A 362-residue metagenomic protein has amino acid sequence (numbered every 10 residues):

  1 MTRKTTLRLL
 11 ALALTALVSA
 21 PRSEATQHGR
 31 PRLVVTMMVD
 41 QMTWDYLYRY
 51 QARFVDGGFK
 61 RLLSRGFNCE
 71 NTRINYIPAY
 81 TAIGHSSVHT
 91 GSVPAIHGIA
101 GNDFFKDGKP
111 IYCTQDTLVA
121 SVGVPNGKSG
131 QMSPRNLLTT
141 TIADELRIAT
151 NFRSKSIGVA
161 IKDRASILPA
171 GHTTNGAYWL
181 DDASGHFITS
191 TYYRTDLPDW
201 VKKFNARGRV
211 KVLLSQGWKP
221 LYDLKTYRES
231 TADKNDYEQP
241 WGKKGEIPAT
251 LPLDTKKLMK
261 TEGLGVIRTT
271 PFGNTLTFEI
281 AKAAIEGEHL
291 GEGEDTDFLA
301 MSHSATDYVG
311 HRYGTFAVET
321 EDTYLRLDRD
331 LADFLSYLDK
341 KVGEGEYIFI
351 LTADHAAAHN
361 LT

Functional and structural regions predicted by a protein language model:
R8-L17: Bacterial N-terminal signal peptides
S23-A25: Boundary at the C-terminal end of the N-terminal hydrophobic targeting segment
R30-V35, R65-C69, I96, N151-S156 (+2 more regions): Loop/turn elements at helix/coil->beta-strand transitions in domains of secreted/extracellular proteins
M38, M42-Y46, V55-F59, G84-V88 (+7 more regions): Stable alpha-helical elements in mature extracytoplasmic
T43-Y50, T72-I74, G127-P134, L264-P271 (+1 more regions): Second-shell loop/turn segments in exported
L47-I96, K155-V159: Short, structured active-site-proximal loop/turn typified by the sulfatase FGly-forming signature C/S-X-P-X-R
S92-V93, G98-D295, S304-H311: His/Asp/Glu-rich, glycine-adjacent segments that coordinate divalent cations and/or stabilize oxyanion chemistry on
R326-T362: Metal-dependent active-site segment of extracytoplasmic phospho-/sulfohydrolases and closely related
